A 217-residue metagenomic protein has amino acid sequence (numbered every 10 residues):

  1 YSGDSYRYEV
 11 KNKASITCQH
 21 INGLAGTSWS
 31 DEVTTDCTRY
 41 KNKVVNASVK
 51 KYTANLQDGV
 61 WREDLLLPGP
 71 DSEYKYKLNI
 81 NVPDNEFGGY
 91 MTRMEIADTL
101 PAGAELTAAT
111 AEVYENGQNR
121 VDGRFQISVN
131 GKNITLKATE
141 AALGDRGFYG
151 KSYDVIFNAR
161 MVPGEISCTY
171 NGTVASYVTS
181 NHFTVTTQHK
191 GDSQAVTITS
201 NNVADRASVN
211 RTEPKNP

Functional and structural regions predicted by a protein language model:
Y1-K11, S15-N22, L78-N79, P83 (+2 more regions): Low-complexity, intrinsically disordered segments enriched in Ser/Thr together with acidic residues
V10, Y74-Y76, I80, L100 (+1 more regions): Fold-core signature of tandem repeat domains
T27-K41, S193-R206: Terminal edge beta-strands and adjacent linker/stalk segments of extracellular immunoglobulin-superfamily beta-sandwich
C37-G69, N202-P217: Low-complexity, acidic Ser/Thr/Pro/Gly-rich terminal tails and inter-domain linkers that flank the onset of structured
W61-R93, N216-P217: Short beta-strand elements of extracellular/lumenal beta-sandwich folds
G69-P70, A102, Y149: Surface-exposed loops/turns
E73-K77, R93-E95, N133, S152-I156: Intrinsic-disorder/low-complexity, polar/charged segments enriched in Ser/Thr/Lys/Arg/Asp/Glu/Gln
M91-A141: A surface/secretory-pathway sequence property marking extracellular, secreted, or lumenal proteins enriched
